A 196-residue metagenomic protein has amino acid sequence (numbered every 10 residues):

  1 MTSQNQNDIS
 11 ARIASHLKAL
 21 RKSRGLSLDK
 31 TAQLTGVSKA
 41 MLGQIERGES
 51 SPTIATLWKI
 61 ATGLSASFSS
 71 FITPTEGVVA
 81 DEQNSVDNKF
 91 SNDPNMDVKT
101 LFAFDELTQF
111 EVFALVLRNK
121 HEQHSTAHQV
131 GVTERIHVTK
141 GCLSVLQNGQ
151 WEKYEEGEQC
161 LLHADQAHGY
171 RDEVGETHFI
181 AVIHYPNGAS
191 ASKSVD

Functional and structural regions predicted by a protein language model:
M1-S23: A short, Lys/Arg-rich alpha-helix, primarily the initiator
G25-A40: Short alpha-helical DNA-recognition segment
S38-S50: Recognition helix of helix-turn-helix/homeodomain-like DNA-binding domains that insert into the DNA major groove
I54-A55, K59-Q109: A short, N-terminal "cap"/entry segment at the start of jelly-roll beta-barrel domains of the cupin/DSBH fold
Q83-D87, V98-F104, E111-V130, A164-D165: Conserved short histidine dyad/triad with adjacent acidic residue
M96, T108, A164-S190: Ligand-binding loop in jelly-roll beta-barrel domains
G131-N148: Glycine- and acidic-residue-biased ligand/ion/polar-headgroup-sensing regions
N148-A164: Short acidic-glycine-tyrosine-enriched beta hairpin
